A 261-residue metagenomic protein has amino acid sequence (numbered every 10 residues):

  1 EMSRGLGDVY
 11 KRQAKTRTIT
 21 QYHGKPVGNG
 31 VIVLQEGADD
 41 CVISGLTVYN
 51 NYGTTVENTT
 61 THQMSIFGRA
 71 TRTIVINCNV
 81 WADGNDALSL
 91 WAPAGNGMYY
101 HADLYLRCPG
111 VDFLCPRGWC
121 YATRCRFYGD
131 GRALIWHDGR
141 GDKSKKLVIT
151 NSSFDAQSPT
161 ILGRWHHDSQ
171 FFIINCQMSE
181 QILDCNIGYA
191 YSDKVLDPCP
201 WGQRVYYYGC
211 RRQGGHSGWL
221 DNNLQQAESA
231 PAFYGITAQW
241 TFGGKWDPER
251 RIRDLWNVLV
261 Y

Functional and structural regions predicted by a protein language model:
E1-Q13: Single conserved hydrophobic/aromatic residue that forms the stacking wall/gate of nucleotide- or nucleobase-binding
A14, Y22, H137, K145-Y261: Predominantly polar beta-repeat domains that present long G/T/S/D/N-rich surfaces used to bind, process, or adhere
A14-P26, V31-D39: Substrate-binding cleft of extracellular glycoside hydrolase catalytic domains
A14-T18, Y49-T55, L90, I182-G188: Short regulatory "switch" loops immediately downstream of catalytic or recognition motifs within protein catalytic
P26, Q35-D130: Right-handed parallel beta-helix
G28-V33, P109, I135, P159-R164: Short, recurring structural edge motifs at helix starts
R107, G118-P159: A contiguous pocket-lining binding segment that forms or flanks enzyme active sites
